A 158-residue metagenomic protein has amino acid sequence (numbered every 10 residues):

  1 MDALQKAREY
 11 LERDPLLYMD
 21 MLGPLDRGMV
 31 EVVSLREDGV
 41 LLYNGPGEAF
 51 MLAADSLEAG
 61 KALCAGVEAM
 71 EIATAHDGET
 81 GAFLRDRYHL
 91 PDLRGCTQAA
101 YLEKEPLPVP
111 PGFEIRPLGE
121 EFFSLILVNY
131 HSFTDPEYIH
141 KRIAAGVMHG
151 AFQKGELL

Functional and structural regions predicted by a protein language model:
M1-E68, G78-G81, S132: N-terminal charged segments
M1-M19, G95-E137: Short amphipathic alpha-helix that is part of the acyltransferase structural core
G23-R27, H140-A145: Short loop/turn motifs at secondary-structure junctions and domain boundaries
E37-D38, E156-L158: Glycine-rich acetyl-CoA-binding "A-motif" of GNAT/NAT acetyltransferases
K61-P110, E114: Hydrophobic alpha-helical segments and helix pairs
